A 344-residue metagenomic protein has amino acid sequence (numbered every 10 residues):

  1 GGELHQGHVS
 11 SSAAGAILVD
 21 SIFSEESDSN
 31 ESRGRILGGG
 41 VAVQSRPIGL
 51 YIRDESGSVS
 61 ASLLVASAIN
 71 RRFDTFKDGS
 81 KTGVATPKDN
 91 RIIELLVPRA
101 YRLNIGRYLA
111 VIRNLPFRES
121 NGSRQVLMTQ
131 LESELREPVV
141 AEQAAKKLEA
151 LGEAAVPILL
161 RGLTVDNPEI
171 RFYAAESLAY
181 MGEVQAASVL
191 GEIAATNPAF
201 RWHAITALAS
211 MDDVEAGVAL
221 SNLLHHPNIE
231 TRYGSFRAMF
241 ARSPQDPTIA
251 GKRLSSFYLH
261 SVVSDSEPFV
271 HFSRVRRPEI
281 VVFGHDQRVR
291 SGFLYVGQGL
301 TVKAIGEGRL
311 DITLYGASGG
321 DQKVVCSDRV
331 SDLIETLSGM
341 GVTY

Functional and structural regions predicted by a protein language model:
G1-V140, L151-G152, I170, F200 (+2 more regions): Beta-strand/loop-dominated core regions that host nucleotide or nucleotide-derived cofactor-binding catalytic loops
N121-S133, E153-T164, E183-A195, D213-H225 (+1 more regions): Amphipathic alpha-helical scaffolding segments comprising HEAT/armadillo-like alpha-solenoid repeats
A141-L151, R161-G162, R171-E183, G191-E192 (+4 more regions): Structural detector for internal amphipathic alpha-helices that build alpha-solenoid repeat scaffolds
